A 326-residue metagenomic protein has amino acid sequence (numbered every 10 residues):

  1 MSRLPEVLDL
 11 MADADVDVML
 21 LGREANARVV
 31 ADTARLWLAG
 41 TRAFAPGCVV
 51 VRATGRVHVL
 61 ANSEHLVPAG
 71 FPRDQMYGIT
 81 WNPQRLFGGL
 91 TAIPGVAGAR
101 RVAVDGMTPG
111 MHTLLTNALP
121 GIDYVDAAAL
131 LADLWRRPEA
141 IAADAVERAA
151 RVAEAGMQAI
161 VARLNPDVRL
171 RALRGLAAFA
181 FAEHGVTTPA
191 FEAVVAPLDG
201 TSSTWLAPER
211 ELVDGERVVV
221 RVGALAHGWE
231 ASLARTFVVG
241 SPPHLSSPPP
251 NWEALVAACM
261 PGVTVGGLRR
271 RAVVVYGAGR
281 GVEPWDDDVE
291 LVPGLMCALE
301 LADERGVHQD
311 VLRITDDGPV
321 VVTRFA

Functional and structural regions predicted by a protein language model:
M1-A326: Active-site neighborhoods and metal-handling regions in enzymes and metal-associated proteins
